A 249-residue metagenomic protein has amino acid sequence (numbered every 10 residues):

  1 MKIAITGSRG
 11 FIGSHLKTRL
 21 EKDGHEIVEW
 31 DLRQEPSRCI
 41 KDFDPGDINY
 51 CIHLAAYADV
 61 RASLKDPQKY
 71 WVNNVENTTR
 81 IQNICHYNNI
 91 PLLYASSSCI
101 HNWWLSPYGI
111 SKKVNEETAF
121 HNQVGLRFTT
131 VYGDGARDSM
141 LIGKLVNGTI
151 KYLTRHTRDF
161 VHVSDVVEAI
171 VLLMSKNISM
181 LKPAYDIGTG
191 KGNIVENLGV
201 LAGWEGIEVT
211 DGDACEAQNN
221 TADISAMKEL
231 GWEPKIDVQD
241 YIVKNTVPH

Functional and structural regions predicted by a protein language model:
I3-D23: N-terminal Rossmann NAD(P)H-binding glycine-rich loop of SDR-like oxidoreductase domains
T6, C51-Y57, L92-S98, L126-F128: SDR active-site strand-loop-helix element
K17, K151-H249: C-terminal substrate-binding subdomain of Rossmann-fold SDR/epimerase-dehydratase oxidoreductases
I27-F43: Adenosine-cofactor binding site in Rossmann-like domains, unifying the SAM/SAH pocket of S-adenosylmethionine-dependent
K41-N73, N102: NAD(P)H-binding glycine-rich loop region in Rossmannoid oxidoreductase-like domains and their noncatalytic homologs
H53, T79-G109: Conserved Rossmann-fold NAD(P)-dependent oxidoreductase catalytic core, especially the SDR/UDP-sugar
A56, W71-T78, S111-K112, D159: Short alpha-helix in the Rossmann-fold core of NAD(P)-dependent oxidoreductases
L105-G109, K113, E117-V167, V171-L172 (+1 more regions): NAD(P)-dependent short-chain dehydrogenase/reductase
